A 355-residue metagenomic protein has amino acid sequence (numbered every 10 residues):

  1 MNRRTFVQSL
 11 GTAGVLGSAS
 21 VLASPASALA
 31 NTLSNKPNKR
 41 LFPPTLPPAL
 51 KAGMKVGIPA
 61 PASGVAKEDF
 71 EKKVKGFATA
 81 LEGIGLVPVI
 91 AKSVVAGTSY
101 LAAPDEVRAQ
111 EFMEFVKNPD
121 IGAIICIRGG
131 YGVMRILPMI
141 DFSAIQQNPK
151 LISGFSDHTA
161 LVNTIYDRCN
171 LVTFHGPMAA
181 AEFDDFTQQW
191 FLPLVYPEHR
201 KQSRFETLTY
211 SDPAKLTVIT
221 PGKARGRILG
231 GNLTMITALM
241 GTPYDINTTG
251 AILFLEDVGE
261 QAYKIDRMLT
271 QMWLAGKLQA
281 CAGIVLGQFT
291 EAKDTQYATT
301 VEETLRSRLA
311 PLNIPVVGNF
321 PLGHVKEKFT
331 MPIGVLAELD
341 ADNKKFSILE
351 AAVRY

Functional and structural regions predicted by a protein language model:
T5-A30: N-terminal export signals
L22-V65, D69-E71: C-terminal segment of N-terminal export signals and the immediately downstream linker at the start of the mature
K92-N148: N-terminal small/polar loop signature for handling phosphorylated ligands or for N-terminal nucleophile
F142-T164, V172-M178, L312: Short, acidic/small-residue loops that bind anionic groups at enzyme active sites
F174-T234: Conserved anion/nucleotide-ligand pocket segment
Y244-V301: Internal helical hairpin/lid segments
Q288, A292-Y355: ATP/nucleoside-binding phosphotransfer catalytic cores, i.e., glycine-rich phosphate-binding loops
